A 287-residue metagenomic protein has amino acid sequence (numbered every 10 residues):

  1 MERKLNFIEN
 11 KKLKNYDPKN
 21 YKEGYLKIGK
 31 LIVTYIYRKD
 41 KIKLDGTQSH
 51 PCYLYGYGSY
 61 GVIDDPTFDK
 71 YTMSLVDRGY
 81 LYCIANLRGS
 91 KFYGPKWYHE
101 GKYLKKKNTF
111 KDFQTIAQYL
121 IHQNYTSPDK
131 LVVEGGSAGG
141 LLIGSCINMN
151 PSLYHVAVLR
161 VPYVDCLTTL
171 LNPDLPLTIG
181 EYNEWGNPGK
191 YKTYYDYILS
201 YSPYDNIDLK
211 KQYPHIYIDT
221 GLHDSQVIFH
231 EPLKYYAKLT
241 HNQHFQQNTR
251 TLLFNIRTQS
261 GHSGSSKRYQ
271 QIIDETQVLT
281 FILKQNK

Functional and structural regions predicted by a protein language model:
M1-L5, V164: Structured, non-catalytic alpha/beta "coupling" segments that mediate domain-domain communication and provide generic
E2, G29-Y35, Q226-K234: Conserved long hydrophobic alpha-helices within structured protein cores
E2, K30, S49-H50, Y154 (+2 more regions): A structure-centric signal for secondary-structure junctions around beta-strands
N6-V132, G136, L171-N172, Q259-S260: Cap/lid segment of the alpha/beta-hydrolase catalytic domain
L87-K287: Active-site-proximal cap/loop segments of hydrolase catalytic domains
